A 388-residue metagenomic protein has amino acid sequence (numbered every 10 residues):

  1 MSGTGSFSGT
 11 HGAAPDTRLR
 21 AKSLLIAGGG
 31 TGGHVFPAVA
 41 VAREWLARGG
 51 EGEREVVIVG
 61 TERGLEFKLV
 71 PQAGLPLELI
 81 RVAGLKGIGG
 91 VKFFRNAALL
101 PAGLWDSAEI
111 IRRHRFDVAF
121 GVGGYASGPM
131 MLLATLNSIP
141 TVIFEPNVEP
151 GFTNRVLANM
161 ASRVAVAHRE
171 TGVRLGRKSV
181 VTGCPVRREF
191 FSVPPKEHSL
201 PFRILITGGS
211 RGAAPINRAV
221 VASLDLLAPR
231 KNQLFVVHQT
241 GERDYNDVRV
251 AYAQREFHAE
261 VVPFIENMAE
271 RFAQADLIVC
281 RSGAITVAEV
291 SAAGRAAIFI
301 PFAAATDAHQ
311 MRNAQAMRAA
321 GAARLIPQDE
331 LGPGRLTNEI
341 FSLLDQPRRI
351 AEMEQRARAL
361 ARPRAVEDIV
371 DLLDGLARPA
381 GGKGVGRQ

Functional and structural regions predicted by a protein language model:
G5-K22, V70, E189-I206, A213: Nucleotide-sugar donor-binding and catalytic loop/hinge architecture of NDP-sugar-dependent glycosyltransferases
A13-P15, A21-G29, G52-A102, E242-D244 (+1 more regions): Conserved nucleotide-sugar phosphate-binding/catalytic loop shared by glycosyltransferases and other
E55, L65, T135-P195: Active-site-proximal region of nucleotide-activated glycan assembly enzymes, centered on histidine/acidic-rich loops
G64, L69-A73, P195-I278, M311-Q315 (+2 more regions): Donor-nucleotide binding loops and adjacent catalytic segments primarily of GT-B fold Leloir glycosyltransferases
D106-F120, A126-V142, R155-N159: Glycosyltransferases and closely related glycan-assembly transferases that use nucleotide-activated donors
F116-V118, A273-A288, R295-A296: Acidic donor-binding loop of glycosyltransferase active sites
R349-P363: A short, well-ordered alpha-helix in the C-terminal region of glycosyltransferases
R362-Q388: C-terminal alpha-helical cap of glycosyltransferases
